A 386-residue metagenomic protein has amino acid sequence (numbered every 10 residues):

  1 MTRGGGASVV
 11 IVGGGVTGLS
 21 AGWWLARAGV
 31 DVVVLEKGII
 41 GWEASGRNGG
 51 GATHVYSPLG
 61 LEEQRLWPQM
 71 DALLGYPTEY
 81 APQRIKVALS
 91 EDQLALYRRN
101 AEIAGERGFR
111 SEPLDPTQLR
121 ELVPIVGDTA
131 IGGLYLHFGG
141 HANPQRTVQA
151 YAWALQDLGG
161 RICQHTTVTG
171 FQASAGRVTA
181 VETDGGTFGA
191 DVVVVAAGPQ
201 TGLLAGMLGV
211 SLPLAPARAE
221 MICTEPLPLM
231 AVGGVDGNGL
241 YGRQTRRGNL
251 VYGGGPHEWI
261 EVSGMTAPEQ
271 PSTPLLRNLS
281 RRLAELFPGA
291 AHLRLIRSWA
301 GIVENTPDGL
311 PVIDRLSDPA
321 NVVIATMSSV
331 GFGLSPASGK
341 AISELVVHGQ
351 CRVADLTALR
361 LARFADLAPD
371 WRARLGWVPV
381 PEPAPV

Functional and structural regions predicted by a protein language model:
A7-V34: N-terminal Rossmann-like FAD-binding beta1-loop-alpha1 element of flavoenzymes
R27-R47: Glycine-rich FAD pyrophosphate-binding loop
G49-L122, G239-Y241, A267, L283-A284: Dinucleotide-binding Rossmann-like beta1-alpha1 core, especially the glycine-rich loop that anchors the ADP
L134-D184, F188: Helical element adjacent to the flavin cofactor pocket in flavoenzyme catalytic cores
T187-A231: Central helical "cap/lid" subdomain
P228-A320: Active-site lid/adjacent beta-loop-alpha segment flanking the redox-cofactor pocket in flavoenzymes
E285-V386: C-terminal catalytic lobe of FAD-dependent flavoproteins
